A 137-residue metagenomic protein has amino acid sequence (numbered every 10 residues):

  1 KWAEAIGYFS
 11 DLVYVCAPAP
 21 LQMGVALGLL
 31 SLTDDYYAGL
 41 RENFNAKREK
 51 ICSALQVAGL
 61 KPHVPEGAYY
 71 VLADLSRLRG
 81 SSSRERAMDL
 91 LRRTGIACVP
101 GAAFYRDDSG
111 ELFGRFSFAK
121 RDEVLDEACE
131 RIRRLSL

Functional and structural regions predicted by a protein language model:
K1-L137: PLP-dependent class I/II
